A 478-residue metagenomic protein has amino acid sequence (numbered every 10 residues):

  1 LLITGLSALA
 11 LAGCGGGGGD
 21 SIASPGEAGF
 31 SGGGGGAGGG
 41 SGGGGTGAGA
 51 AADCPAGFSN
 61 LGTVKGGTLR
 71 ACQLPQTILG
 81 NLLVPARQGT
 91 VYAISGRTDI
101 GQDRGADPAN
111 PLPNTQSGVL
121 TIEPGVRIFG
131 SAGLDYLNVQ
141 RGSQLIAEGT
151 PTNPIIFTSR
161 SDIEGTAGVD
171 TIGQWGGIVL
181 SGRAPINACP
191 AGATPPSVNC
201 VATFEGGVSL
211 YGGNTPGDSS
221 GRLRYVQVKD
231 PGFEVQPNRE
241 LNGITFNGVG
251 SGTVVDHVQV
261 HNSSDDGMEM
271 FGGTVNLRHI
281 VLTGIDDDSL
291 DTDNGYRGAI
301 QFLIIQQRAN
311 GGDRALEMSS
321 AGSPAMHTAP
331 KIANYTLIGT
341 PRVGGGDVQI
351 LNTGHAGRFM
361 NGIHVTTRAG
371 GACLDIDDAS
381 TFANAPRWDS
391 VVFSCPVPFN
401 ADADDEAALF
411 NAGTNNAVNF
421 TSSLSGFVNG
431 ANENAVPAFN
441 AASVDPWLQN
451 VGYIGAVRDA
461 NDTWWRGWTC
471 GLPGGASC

Functional and structural regions predicted by a protein language model:
L1-L2: Bacterial N-terminal signal peptides that target proteins for export
A10-G13: C-terminal motif of bacterial Sec signal peptides marking the signal peptidase cleavage site
G15-G19: Bacterial signal peptide processing site
S24-S31, G38-S117, S131-G142, G149 (+3 more regions): Extracellular beta-rich repeat passengers
E123-P124: Left-handed beta-helix
R127: Catalytic metal-binding/acid-base residues of hydrolase active sites
N153-P154: Glycine-rich loop(s) and the adjacent beta-strand/alpha-helix scaffold that form part
